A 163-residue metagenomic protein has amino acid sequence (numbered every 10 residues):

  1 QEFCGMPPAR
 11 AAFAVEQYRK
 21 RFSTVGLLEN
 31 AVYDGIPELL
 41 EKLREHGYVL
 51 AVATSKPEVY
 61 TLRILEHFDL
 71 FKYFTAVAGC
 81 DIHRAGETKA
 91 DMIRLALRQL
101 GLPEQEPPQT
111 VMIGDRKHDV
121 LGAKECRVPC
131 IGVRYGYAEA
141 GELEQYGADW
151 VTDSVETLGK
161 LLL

Functional and structural regions predicted by a protein language model:
Q1-P8, I64-H67, M92-L100: Helix-loop "lid/cap" segments that line or gate small-molecule binding pockets
Q1-T24, D34-R44: A metal-dependent, Asp-based hydrolase signature
P7, F71-T75, P103: Conserved H-loop
T24-V52, E58-L62, A90: Short, acidic loop-to-helix structural element flanking the phosphoryl-transfer center in phosphate-processing enzymes
P37-E45, L97, V120-K124: Surface-exposed amphipathic alpha-helices with a cationic face
F71-G86, Q109: A short, structured active-site edge motif that brings together acidic residues
K89-V120: Conserved Lys-Pro-Asp/Glu-containing loop-to-beta segment of HAD-superfamily phosphomonoesterases, centered on
V111-T152: Acidic, Mg2+-coordinating phosphoryl-transfer loop and its flanking beta/alpha structural elements, shared across
